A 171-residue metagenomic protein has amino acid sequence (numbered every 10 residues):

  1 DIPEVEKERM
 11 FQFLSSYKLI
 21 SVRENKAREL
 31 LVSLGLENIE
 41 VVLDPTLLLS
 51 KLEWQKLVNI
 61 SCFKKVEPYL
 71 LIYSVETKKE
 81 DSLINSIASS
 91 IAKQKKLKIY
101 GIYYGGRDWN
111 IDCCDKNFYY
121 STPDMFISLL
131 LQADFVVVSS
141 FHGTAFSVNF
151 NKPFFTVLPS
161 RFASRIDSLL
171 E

Functional and structural regions predicted by a protein language model:
D1-E171: Active-site anion-handling motifs in enzyme catalytic cores
